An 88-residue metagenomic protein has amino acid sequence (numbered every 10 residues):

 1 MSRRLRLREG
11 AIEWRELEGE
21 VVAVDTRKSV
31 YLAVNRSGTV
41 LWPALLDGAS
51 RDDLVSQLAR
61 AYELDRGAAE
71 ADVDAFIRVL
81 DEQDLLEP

Functional and structural regions predicted by a protein language model:
M1-T39, P43: Acidic, low-complexity/disordered tracts enriched in E/D and polar residues
L17, V30-P88: Long, charge-rich, low-complexity alpha-helical segments
